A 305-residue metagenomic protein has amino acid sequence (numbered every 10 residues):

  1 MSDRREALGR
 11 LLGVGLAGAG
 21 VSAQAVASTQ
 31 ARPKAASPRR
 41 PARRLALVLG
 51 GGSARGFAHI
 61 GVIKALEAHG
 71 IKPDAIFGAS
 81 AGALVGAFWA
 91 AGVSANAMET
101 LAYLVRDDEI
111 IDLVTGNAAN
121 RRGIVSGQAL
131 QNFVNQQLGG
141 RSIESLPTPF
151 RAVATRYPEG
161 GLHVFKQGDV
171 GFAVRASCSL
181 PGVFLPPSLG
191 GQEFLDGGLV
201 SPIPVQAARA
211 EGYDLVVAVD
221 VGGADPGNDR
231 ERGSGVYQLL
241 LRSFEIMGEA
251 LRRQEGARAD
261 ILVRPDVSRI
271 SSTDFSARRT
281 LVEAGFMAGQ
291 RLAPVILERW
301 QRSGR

Functional and structural regions predicted by a protein language model:
S2-I76, F88-R305: Patatin-like phospholipase
G78, G82: Gly/Ala-rich beta-loop-alpha elbow adjacent to hydrolase catalytic centers
V85: Catalytic DNA-binding helix-loop module of base-excision-repair DNA glycosylases/AP lyases
